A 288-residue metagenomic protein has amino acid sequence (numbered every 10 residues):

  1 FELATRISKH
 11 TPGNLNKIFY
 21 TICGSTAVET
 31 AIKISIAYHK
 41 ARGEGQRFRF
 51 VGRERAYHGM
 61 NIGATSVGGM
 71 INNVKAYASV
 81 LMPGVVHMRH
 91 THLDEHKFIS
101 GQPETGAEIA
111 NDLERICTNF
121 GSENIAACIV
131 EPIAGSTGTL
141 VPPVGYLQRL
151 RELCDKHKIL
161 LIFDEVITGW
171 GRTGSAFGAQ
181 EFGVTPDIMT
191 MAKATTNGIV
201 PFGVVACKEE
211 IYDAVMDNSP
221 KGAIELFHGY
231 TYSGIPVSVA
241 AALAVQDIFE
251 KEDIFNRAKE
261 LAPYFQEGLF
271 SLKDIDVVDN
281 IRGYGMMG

Functional and structural regions predicted by a protein language model:
F1-G288: Conserved N-terminal phosphate-binding loop of PLP-dependent enzymes in the Aspartate aminotransferase
